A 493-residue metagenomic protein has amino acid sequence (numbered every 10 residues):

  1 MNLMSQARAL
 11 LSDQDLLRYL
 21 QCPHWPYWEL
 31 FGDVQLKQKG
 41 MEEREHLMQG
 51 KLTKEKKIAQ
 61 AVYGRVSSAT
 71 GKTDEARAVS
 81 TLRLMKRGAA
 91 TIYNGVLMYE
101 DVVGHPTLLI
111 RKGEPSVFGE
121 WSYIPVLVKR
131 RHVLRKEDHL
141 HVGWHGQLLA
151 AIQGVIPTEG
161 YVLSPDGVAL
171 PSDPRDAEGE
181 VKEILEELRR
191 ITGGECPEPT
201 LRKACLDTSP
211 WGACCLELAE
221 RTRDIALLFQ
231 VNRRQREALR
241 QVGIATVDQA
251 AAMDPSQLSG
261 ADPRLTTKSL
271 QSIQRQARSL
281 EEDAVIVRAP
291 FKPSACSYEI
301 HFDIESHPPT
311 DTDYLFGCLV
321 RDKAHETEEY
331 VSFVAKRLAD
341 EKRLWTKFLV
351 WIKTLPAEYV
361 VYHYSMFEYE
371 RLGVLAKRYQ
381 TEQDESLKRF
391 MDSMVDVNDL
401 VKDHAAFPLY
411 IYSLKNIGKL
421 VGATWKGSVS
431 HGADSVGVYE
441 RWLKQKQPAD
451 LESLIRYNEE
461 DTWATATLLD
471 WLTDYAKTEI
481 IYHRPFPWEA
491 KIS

Functional and structural regions predicted by a protein language model:
M1-F118: Metal-dependent nuclease catalytic cores that hydrolyze phosphodiester bonds in DNA/RNA, characterized by
V34-L36, D176-G179, L315-L319, L375-E382 (+1 more regions): Short secondary-structure boundary/capping segments
D74-A78, L82-L84, G88-E114, F118-E195 (+1 more regions): Conserved DEDDh/DEDDy metal-dependent 3′-5′ exonuclease domain
G160-T222, L227, V242, I417-P487: Acidic, Mg2+-coordinating catalytic module of metal-dependent nucleases/exonucleases that use a two-metal-ion mechanism
R221-Q274: Helix-hairpin-helix
F229, Q257, A261, H483-S493: Acidic catalytic cores of enzymes that act on phosphate-bearing nucleotides/polynucleotides
K268-I300, I304-E305: A contiguous, basic/glycine-rich beta-loop/short-helix subdomain that forms a polymer-engagement track
S294-E299, I304-V350, Q383: Metal-dependent catalytic core segments for phosphate chemistry
